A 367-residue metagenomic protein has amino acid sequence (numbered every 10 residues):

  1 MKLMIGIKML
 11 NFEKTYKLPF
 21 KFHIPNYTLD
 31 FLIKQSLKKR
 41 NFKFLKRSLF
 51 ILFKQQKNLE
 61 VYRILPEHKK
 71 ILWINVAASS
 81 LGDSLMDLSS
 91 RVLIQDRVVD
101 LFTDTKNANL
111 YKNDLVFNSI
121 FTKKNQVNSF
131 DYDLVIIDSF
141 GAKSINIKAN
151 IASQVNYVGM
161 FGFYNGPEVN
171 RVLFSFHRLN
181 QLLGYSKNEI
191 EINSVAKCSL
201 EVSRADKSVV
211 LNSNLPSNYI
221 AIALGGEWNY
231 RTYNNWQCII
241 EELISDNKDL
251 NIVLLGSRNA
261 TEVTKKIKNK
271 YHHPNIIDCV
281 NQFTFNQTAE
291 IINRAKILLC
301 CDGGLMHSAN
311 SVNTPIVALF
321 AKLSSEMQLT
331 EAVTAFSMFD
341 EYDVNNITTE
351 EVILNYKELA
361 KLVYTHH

Functional and structural regions predicted by a protein language model:
K2-H367: Catalytic machinery of carbohydrate-active enzymes, primarily nucleotide-sugar-dependent glycosyltransferases
